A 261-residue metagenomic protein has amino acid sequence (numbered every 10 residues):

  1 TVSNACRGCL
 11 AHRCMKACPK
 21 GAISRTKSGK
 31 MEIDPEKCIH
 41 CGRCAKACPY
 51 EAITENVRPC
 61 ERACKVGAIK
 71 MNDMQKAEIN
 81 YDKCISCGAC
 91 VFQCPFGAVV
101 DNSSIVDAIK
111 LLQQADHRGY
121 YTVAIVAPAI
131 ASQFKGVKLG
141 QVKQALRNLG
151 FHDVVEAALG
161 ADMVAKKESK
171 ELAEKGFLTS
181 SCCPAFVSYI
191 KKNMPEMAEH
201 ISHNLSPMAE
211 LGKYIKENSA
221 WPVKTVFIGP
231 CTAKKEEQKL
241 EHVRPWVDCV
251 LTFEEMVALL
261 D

Functional and structural regions predicted by a protein language model:
T1-H12, K16, T26-K27, F151-V155 (+2 more regions): Non-ligating segments of multi-cofactor redox enzymes
C6-C9, E36-C38, C84: Short Cys/His-rich zinc-binding micro-motifs
A11-E32, R43-N80, I85, A89-I105: Iron-sulfur cluster-binding cysteine motifs and their immediate structural context in ferredoxin-like electron-transfer
I33-D34, I79, M197-H200: Short helix/strand-bridging catalytic loops that position acidic/His residues to coordinate divalent metals and engage
E36, D82, G97, K135 (+1 more regions): Glycine- and other small-residue-rich loops at beta-strand/loop junctions that grip anionic moieties
H40, S86, P207: Short, glycine/acidic-rich beta->alpha junctions
D101-D261: Iron-sulfur-associated redox domains of electron-transfer enzymes in respiratory and anaerobic energy metabolism
